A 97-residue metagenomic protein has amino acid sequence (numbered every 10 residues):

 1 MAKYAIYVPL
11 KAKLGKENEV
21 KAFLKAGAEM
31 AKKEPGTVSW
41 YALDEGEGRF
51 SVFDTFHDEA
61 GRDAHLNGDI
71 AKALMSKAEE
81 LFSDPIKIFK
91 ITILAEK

Functional and structural regions predicted by a protein language model:
A2, K11, V38-G48, L74-K97: Glycine-rich beta-strand-turn "strand-cap" elements at beta-sheet edges
Y4-I6: Hydrophobic core residues within well-ordered beta-strands of beta-rich domains
V8, V20, W40: GIY-YIG nuclease signature motif recognition
P9-K11, F53-T55: Short hydrophobic/aromatic beta-strand micro-patches that form the beta-sheet surface supporting nucleotide- or nucleic
K11-K21: Short, surface-exposed ligand-recognition loops at beta-strand->loop->(often short) alpha-helix junctions that present
K13-G15, E45, H57-E59: Short coil/turn motifs at secondary-structure junctions
A26-S39, T55-F89: An amphipathic, aromatic/His-enriched active-site/gating alpha helix that lines ligand/cofactor pockets
